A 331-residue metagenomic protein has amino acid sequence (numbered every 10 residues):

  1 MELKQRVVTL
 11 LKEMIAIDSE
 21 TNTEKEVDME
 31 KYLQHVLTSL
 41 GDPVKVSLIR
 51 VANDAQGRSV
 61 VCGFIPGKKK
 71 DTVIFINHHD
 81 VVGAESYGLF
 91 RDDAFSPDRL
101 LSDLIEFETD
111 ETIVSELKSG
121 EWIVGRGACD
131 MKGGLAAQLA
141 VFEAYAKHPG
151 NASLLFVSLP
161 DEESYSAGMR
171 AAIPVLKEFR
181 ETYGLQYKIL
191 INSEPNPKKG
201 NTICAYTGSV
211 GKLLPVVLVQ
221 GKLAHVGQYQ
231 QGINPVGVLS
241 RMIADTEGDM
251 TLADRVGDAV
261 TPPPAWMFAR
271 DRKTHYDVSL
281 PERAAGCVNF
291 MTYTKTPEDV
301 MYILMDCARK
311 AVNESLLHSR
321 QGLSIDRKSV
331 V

Functional and structural regions predicted by a protein language model:
E2-R126, K147-L154: Acidic/His- and Gly-rich active-site-bordering loop/insert found across diverse amide/peptide-bond hydrolases
Q5-T9, V27, K31, K132 (+3 more regions): A structural signal for well-ordered alpha-helical segments within the folded catalytic domains of diverse enzymes
K12, Q34, L139, R170-I173 (+1 more regions): Predominant activation on well-ordered alpha-helical scaffold segments within soluble catalytic domains
V46, Q56-G63, A140-E143, P174-L176 (+2 more regions): Short alpha-helical segments and helix-capping/turn motifs at coil-helix boundaries
V61, G88-R91, R170-I173, C204-T207 (+1 more regions): Short, glycine/charged-enriched secondary-structure capping and boundary segments
W122-G208: Acidic/histidine-rich catalytic neighborhood of metal-dependent amide-processing enzymes
K177-V331: Midchain, well-structured core segments that form catalytic/ion-binding scaffolds
